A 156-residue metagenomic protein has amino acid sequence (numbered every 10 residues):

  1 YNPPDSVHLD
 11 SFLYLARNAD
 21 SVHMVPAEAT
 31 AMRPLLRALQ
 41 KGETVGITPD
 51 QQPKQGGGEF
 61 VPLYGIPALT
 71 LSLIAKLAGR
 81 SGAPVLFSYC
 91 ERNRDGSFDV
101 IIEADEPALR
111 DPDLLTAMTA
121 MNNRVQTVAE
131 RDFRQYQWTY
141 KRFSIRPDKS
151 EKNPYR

Functional and structural regions predicted by a protein language model:
Y1-E43, K54: Conserved nucleotide-cofactor-binding alpha/beta core module
T30-R156: Non-catalytic C-terminal accessory region of glycerolipid acyltransferases and related lyso-lipid remodeling enzymes
